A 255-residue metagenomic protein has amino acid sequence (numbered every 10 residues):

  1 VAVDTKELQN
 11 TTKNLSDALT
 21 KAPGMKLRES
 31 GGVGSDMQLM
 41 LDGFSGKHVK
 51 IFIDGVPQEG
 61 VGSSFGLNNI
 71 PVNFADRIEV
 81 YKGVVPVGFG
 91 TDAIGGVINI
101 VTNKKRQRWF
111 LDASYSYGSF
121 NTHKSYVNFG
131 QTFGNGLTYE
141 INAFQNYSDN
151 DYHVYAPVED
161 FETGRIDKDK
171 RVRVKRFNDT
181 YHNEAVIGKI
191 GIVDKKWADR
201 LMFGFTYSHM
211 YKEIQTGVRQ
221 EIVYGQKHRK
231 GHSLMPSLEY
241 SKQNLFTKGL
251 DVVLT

Functional and structural regions predicted by a protein language model:
T11, S16-P57: Extracytoplasmic beta-strand/coil segments of soluble accessory domains associated with Gram-negative outer-membrane
V33, G90, G118-N121, V174-N183 (+1 more regions): Short sequence motifs at beta-strands and strand-loop junctions characteristic of Gram-negative outer-membrane
M37, G96, W109, H123-V127 (+2 more regions): Hydrophobic, lipid-facing positions within transmembrane beta-strands of outer-membrane proteins
H48, V56-G83: Short acidic/polar hinge/loop motifs at secondary-structure boundaries that mediate gating or recognition
V61, V80-Y81, W109-D112, D167-V174 (+2 more regions): Extracytoplasmic loops and strand-loop junctions of Gram-negative outer membrane beta-barrel proteins
V72-S114: A beta-strand signature from Gram-negative outer-membrane beta-barrel systems, especially the internal plug domain
Q107-R108, S116, T132-R219: Periplasmic-side early beta-strands and strand-to-turn transitions of outer-membrane beta-barrels
I187-M210, G231-T255: Face-selective signature of the C-terminal outer-membrane beta-barrel domain
